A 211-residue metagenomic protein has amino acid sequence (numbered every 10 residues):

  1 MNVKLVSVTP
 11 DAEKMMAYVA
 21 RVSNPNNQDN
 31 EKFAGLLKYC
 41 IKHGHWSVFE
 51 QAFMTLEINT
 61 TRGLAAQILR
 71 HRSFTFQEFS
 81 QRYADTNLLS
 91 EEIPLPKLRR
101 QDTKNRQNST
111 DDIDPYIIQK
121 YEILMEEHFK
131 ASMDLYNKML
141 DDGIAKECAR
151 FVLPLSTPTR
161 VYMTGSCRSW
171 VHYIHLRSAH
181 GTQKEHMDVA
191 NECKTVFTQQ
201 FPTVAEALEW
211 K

Functional and structural regions predicted by a protein language model:
M1-K211: Family-specific signature for flavin-dependent thymidylate synthase
